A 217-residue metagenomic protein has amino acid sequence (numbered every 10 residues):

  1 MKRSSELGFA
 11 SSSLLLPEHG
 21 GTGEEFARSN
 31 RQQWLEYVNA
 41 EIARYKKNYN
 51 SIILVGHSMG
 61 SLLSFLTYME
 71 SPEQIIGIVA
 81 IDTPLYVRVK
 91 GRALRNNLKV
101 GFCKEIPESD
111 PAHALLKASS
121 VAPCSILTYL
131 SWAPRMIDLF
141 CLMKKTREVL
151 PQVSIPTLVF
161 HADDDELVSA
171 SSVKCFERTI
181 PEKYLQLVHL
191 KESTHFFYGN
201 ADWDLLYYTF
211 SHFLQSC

Functional and structural regions predicted by a protein language model:
M1, I155, S169-R178: Short alpha-helix in the alpha/beta-hydrolase fold that links the catalytic acid
S5-E25: Conserved alpha/beta-hydrolase
S13, K174, R178-F196: Catalytic histidine neighborhood in serine/cysteine hydrolases with alpha/beta-hydrolase-type architecture
G56-G60, S64: Gly/Ala-rich beta-loop-alpha elbow adjacent to hydrolase catalytic centers
V79-V89: Active-site nucleophile loop of the alpha/beta-hydrolase fold
V153, V159-H161, D165: Short beta-strand/loop motif that positions the catalytic acidic residue of the alpha/beta-hydrolase fold
D164-V168, F197: Acidic catalytic loop of the alpha/beta-hydrolase fold
S193-L206: Catalytic histidine-centered segment of alpha/beta-hydrolase-like enzymes
